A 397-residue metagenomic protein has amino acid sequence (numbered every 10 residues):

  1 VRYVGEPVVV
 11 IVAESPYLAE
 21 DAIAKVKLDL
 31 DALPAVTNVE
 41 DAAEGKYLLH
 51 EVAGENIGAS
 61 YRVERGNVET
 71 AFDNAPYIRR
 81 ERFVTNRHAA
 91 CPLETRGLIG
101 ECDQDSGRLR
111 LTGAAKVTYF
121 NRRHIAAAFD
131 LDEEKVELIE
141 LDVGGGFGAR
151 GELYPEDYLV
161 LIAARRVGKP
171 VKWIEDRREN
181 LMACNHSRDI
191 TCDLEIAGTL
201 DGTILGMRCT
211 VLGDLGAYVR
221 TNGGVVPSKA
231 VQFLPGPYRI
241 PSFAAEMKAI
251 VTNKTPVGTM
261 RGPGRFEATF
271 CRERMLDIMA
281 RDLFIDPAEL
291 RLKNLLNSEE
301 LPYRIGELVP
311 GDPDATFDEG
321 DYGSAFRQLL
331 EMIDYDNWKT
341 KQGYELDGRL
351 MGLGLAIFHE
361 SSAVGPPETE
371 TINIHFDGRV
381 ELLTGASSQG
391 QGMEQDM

Functional and structural regions predicted by a protein language model:
V1-M397: Structural alpha/beta core scaffold segments of enzyme domains
